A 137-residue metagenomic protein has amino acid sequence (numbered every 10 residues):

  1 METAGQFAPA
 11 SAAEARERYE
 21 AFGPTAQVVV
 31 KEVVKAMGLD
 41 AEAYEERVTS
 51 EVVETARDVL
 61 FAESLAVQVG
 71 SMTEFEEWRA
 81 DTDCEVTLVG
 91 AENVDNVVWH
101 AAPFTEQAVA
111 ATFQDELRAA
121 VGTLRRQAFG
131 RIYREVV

Functional and structural regions predicted by a protein language model:
M1-V137: Acidic, polar-rich N-terminal leader regions of halophilic archaeal proteins
